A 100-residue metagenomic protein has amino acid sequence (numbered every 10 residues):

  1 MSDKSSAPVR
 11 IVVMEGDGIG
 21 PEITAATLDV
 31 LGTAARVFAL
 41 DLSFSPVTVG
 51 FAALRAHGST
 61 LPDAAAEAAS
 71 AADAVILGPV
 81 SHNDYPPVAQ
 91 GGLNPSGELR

Functional and structural regions predicted by a protein language model:
M1-S2, A65: Short, flexible, glycine/charge-rich loop motifs used to bind or transfer phosphoryl groups or to couple energy/partner
S2-S45: N-terminal phosphate-binding or glycine-rich loops at protein starts, especially the Walker A/P-loop of NTPases
G16-G18, V49, V80: Short, ordered loop/turn segments at secondary-structure junctions
A25, V47-V49, L54, L93-S96: Generic detector of bulky aromatic hydrophobic side chains
V37-D63: N-terminal beta-loop-helix "entrance" segment that forms/cooperates in small-molecule cofactor or anionic ligand
R55-R100: N-terminal glycine-rich phosphate/adenylate-binding segment common to multiple enzyme folds
